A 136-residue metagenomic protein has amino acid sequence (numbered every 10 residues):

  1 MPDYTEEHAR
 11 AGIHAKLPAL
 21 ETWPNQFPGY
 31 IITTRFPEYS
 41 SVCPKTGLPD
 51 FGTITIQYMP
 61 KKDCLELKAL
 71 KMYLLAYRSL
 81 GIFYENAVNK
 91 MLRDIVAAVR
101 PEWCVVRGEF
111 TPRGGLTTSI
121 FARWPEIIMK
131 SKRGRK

Functional and structural regions predicted by a protein language model:
M1-K136: N-terminal intrinsically disordered, cationic/polar leader segments that include organellar targeting peptides
